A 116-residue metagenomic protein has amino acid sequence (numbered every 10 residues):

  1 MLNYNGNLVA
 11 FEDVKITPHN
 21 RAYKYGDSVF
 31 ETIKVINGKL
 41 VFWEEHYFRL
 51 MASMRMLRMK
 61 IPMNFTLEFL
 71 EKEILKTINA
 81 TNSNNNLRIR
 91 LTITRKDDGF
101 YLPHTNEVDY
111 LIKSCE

Functional and structural regions predicted by a protein language model:
M1-E116: Conserved alpha/beta cores of soluble small-molecule-handling proteins
